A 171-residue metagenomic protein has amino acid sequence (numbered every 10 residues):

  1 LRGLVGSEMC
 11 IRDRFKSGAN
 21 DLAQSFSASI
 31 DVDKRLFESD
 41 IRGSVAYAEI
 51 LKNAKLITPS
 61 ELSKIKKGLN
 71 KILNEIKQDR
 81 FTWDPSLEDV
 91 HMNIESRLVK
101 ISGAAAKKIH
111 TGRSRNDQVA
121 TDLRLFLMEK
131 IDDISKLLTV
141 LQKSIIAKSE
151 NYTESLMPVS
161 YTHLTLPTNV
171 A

Functional and structural regions predicted by a protein language model:
L1-I11, H163-A171: Single conserved hydrophobic/aromatic residue that forms the stacking wall/gate of nucleotide- or nucleobase-binding
R12-L164: A helix-coil-helix interface module used to build multimeric assemblies and to scaffold catalytic/cofactor sites
